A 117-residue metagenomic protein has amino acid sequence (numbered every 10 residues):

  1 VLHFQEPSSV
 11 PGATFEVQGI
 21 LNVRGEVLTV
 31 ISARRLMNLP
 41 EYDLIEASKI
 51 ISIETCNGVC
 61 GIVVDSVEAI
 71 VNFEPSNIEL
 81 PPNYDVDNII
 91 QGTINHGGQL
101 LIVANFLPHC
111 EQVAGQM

Functional and structural regions predicted by a protein language model:
V1-M117: An acidic, low-aromatic, low-complexity terminal/linker signal
